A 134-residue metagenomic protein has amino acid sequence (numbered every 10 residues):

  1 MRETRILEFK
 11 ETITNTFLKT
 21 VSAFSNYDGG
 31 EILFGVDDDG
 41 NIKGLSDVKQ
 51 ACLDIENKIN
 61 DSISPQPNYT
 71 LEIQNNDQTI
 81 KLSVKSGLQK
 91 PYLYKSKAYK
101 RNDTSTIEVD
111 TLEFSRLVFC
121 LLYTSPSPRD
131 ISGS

Functional and structural regions predicted by a protein language model:
M1-R129: Conserved N-terminal catalytic/coupling substructures associated with nucleotide/phosphate chemistry
I131-S134: N-terminal low-complexity segments that are often proline-rich with Ser/Thr-Pro
